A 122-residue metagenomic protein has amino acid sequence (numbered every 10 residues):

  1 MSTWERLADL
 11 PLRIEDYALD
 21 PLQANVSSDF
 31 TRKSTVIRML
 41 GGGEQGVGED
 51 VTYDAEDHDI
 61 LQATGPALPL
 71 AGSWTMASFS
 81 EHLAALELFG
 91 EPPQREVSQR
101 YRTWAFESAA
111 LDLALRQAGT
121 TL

Functional and structural regions predicted by a protein language model:
M1-K33: Short, Gly/Pro- and small/polar-rich lid/capping loops
W4, M39-A118: Metal- or metallocofactor-binding catalytic centers and their adjacent structured scaffolds across diverse enzyme
T35-I37: Residue-level detector of beta-strand structural context in well-folded domains
